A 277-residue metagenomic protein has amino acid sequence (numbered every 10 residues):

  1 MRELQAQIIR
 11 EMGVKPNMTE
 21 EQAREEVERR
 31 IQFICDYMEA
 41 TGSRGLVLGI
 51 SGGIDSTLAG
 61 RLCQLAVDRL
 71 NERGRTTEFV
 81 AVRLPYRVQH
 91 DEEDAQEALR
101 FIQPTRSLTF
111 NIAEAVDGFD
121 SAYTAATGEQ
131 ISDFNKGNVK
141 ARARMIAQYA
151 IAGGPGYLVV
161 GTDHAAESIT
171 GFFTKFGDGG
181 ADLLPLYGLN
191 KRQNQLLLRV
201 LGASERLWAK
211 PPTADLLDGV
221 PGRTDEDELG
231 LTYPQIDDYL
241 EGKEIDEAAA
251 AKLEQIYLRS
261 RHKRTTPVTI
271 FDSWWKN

Functional and structural regions predicted by a protein language model:
R2-T170: ATP-dependent adenylation/nucleotidyltransferase module used to activate substrates
E25, R29-F33, L189-V200, K252: A non-catalytic, amphipathic alpha-helix used as a structural packing/dimerization or gating element in enzyme scaffolds
E28-I31, Q96, Q195, Y233 (+1 more regions): Generic alpha-helical structural signal
F33, Y37, A66, L70 (+4 more regions): Change "in soluble alpha/beta enzymes" to "in soluble alpha/beta proteins
E78, P104, K136, R144 (+1 more regions): Catalytic subdomain that performs nucleotidyl-dependent activation
T213-A251, L258: Long, well-ordered amphipathic alpha-helical subdomains in the mid-to-C-terminal portions of large enzyme subunits
K243-N277: Intrinsic disorder and flexible/low-complexity segments
